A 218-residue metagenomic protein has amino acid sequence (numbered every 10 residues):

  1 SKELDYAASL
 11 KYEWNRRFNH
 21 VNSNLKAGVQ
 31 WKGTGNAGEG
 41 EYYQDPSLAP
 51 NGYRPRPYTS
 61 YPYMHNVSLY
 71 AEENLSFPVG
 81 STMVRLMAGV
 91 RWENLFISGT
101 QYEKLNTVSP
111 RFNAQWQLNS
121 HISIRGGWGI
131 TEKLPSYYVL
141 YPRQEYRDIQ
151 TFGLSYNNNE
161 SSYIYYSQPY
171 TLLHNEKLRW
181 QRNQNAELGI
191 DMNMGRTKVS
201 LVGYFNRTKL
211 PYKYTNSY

Functional and structural regions predicted by a protein language model:
S1, A37-P46, S98-V108, Y137-R143 (+3 more regions): Outer-membrane beta-barrel translocator domains and adjoining extracellular loop/strand segments of Gram-negative
S1-Q101, Q117, S200: Face-selective signature of the C-terminal outer-membrane beta-barrel domain
K2-Y6, Y63-V67, K104-V108, R182-A186 (+1 more regions): Residues that define the transmembrane beta-barrel architecture of outer-membrane proteins
W14, W31-A37, V90-S98, K104 (+4 more regions): Transmembrane beta-strands of outer-membrane beta-barrel pores
F18-V21, P78-T82, S120-I124, Q184 (+2 more regions): Short coil turns and loop connectors of transmembrane beta-barrels in diderm outer membranes and organellar homologs
P62, E132-T208: Outer-membrane beta-barrel signature, preferentially recognizing the C-terminal barrel domain of Gram-negative
L69-A71, T107-W116, D148: Feature captures outer-membrane beta-barrel proteins of Gram-negative bacteria and organelles
